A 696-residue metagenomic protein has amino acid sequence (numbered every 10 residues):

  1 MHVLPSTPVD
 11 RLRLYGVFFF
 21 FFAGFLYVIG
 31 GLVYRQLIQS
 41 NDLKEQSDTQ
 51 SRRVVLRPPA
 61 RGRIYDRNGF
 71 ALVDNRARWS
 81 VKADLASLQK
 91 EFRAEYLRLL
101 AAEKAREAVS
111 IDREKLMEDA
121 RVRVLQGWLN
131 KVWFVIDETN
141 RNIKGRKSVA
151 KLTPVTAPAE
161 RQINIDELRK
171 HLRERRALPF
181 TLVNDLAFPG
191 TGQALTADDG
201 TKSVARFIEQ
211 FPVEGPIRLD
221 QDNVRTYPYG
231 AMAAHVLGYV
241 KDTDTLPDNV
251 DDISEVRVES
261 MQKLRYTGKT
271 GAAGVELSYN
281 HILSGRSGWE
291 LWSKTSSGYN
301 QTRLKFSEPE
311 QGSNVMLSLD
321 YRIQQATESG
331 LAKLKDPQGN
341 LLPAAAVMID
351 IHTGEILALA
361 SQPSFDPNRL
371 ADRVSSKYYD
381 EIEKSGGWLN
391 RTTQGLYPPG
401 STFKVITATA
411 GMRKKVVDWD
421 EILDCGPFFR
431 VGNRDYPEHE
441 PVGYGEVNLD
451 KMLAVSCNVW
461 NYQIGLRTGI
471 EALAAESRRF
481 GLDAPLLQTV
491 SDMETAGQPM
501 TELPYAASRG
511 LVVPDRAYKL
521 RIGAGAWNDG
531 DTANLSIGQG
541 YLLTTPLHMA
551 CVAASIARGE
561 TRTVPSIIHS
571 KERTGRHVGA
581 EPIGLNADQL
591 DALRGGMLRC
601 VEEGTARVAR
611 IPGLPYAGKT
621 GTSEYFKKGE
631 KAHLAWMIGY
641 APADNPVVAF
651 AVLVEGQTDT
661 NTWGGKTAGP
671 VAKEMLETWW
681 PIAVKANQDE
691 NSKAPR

Functional and structural regions predicted by a protein language model:
V3, P8-D42: Hydrophobic alpha-helical transmembrane signal-anchor segments
L32-R35, S40, N68-F70, R76-R78 (+11 more regions): Solvent-exposed coil/turn segments that connect beta secondary-structure elements in extracytoplasmic/periplasmic
V55, P59-R106, D119-I136: Juxtamembrane extramembrane loops of integral membrane proteins
R61-I64, E214-P216, D336-I351: Short N-terminal helix-loop-first-beta-strand/juxtamembrane motif that initiates sensory/input modules
V73, W292-E310, L319, A344-A346 (+5 more regions): Beta-lactam-recognizing serine transpeptidase/beta-lactamase-like catalytic domain environment
V73-N75, K82-A83, S87, R121 (+4 more regions): Small/polar-residue-rich segments within soluble enzyme cores
W79, Q126-N130, F134, K202-E209 (+19 more regions): Solvent-exposed, polar/charged alpha-helical surfaces in well-ordered, non-transmembrane soluble domains, broadly
R322-A346, S364: Beta-lactamase-like hydrolase cores
